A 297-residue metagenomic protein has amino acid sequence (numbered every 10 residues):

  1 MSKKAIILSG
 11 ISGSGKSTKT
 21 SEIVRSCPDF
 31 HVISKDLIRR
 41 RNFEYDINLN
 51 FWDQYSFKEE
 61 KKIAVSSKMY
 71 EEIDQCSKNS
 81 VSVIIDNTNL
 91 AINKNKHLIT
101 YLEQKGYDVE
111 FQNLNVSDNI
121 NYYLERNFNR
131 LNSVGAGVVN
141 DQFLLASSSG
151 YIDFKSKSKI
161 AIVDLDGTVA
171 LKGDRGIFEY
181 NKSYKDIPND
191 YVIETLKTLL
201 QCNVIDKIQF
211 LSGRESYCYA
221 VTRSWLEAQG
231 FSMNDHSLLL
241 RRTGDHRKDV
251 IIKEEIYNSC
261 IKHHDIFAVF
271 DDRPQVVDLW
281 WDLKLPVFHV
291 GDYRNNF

Functional and structural regions predicted by a protein language model:
A5, S9, S14, E22 (+2 more regions): Conserved GTP-binding G-domain of TRAFAC-class P-loop NTPases and closely related GTPase folds
S17-V81, L124: Conserved substrate/cofactor phosphate-moiety recognition/catalytic segment in nucleotide-dependent phosphotransferases
C27, R41, Y45, L49 (+2 more regions): ATP-dependent NMP and nucleoside kinases share a basic, alpha-helical "lid"
E59-Y107, L196, Q209-F210: Glycine-rich phosphate-binding loop used to anchor ATP phosphates in small-molecule kinases, encompassing both
K159-G173, W280: Asp-based phosphoryl-transfer active-site loop
F178-Q209, S216-V221, I251: Short, acidic loop-to-helix structural element flanking the phosphoryl-transfer center in phosphate-processing enzymes
L199-I208, R214-G244: Substrate-recognition/cap helix-loop segment adjacent to the acidic, metal-dependent catalytic center of Asp-based
Y257, H263-F297: Acidic, Mg2+-coordinating phosphoryl-transfer loop and its flanking beta/alpha structural elements, shared across
